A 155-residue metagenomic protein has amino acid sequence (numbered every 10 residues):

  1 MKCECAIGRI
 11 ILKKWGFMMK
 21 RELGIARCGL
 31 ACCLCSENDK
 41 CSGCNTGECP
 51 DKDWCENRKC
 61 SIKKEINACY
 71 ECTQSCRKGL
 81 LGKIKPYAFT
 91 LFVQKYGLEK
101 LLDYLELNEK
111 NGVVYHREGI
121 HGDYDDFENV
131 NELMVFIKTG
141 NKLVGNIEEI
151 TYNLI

Functional and structural regions predicted by a protein language model:
E4-G8, L12-I155: Cysteine-centered metal-binding/redox modules
